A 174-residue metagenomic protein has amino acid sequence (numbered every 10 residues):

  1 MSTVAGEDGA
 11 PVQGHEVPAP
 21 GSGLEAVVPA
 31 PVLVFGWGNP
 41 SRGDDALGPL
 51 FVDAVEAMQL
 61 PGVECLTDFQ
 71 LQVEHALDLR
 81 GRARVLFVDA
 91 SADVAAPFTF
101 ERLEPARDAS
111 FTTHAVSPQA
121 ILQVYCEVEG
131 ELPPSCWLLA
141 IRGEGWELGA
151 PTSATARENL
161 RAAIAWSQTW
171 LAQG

Functional and structural regions predicted by a protein language model:
S2-G145, A150-A162, Q168-G174: N-terminal catalytic or cofactor-binding beta/alpha core of small enzyme domains
